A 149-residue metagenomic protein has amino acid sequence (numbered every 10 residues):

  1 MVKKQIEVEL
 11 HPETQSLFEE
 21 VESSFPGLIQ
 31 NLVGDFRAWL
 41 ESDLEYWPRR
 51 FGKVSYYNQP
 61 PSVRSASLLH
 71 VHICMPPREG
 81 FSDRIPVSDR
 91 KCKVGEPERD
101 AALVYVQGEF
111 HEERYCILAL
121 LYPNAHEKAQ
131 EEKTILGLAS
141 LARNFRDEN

Functional and structural regions predicted by a protein language model:
M1-D100, F110-C116, L121-N149: Basic, Lys/Arg-enriched alpha-helical interface segments
